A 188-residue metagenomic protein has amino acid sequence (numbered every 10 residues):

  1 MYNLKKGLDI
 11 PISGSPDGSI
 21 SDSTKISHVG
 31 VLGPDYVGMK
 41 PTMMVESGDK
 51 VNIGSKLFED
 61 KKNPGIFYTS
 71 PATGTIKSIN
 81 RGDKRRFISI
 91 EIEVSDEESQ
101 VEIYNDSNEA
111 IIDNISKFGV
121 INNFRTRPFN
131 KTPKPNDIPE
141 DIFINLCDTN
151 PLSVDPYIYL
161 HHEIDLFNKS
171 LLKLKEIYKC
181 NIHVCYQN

Functional and structural regions predicted by a protein language model:
M1-M44, E59, E91-E93: N-terminal, Lys/Arg-enriched amphipathic/low-complexity engagement segments that precede the first folded domain
S27, S70-A72, I88: A generic structural signal for short beta-strands and their flanking turns/coil linkers
P41, S47, P64-F67: Short, conserved secondary-structure segments in the cores of folded domains
V45-E59, S78: Short, well-structured beta-strand-loop connectors
D49-N52, A72, D165-K169: Short alpha-helical basic/polar micro-motif
K56-G65, D83: Short, charged beta-turn/beta-strand-edge "cap" motif at the junction between a beta-strand and an adjacent loop
G65-R81: Short, compositionally biased
N80-N188: Buried, small/hydrophobic-residue-enriched core segments of structured protein domains
